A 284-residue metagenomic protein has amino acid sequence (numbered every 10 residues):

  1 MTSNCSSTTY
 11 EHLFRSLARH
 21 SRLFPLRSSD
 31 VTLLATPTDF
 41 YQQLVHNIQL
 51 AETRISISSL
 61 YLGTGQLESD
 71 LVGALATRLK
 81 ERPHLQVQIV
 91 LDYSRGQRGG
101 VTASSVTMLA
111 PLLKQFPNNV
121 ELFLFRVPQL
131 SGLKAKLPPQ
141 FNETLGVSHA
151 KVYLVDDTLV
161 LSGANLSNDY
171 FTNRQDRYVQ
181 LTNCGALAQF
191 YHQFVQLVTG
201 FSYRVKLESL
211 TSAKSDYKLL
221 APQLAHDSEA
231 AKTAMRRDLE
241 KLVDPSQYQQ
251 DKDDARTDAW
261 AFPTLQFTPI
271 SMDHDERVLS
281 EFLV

Functional and structural regions predicted by a protein language model:
M1-Q115, N119-K151, V155-V284: Charged, low-complexity intrinsically disordered terminal segments
